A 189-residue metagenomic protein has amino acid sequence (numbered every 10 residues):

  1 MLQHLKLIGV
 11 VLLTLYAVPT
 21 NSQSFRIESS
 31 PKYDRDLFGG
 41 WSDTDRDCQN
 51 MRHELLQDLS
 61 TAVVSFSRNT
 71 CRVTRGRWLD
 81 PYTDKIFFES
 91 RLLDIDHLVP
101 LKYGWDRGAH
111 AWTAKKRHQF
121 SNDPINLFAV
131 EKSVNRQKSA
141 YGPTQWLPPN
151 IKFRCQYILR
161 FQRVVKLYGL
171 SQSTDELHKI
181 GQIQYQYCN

Functional and structural regions predicted by a protein language model:
M1-I8: Bacterial N-terminal signal peptides that target proteins for export
T20-Q49, E176: N-terminal module-boundary/linker segments of secreted carbohydrate-active enzymes
F38-W41, Q49-R52, D84-F88, N122: An N-terminal structural lobe/cap that precedes and organizes the functional/catalytic core across diverse proteins
D45-R46, E54-Q57: Extracytoplasmic c-type cytochrome modules immediately beyond a signal peptide or single-pass transmembrane anchor
T61, S67-G76: A charge-rich, low-complexity, intrinsically flexible signal that marks solvent-exposed coils, linkers, repeats
V73, R77-N189: Domain-level detector of nuclease and nuclease-like folds in predominantly extracellular/periplasmic contexts
